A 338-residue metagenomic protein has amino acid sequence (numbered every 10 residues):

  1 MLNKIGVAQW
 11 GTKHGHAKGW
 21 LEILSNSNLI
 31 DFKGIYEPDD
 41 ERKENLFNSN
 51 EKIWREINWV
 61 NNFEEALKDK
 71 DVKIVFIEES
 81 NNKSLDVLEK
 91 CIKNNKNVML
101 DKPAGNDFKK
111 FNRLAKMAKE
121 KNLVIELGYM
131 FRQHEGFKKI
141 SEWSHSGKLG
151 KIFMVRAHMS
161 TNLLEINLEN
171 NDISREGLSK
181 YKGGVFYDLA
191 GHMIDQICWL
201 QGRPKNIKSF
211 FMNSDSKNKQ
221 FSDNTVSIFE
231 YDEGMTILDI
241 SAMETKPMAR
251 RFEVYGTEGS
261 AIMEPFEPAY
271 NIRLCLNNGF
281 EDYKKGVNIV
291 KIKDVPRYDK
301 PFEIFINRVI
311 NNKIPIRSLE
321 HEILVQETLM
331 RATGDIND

Functional and structural regions predicted by a protein language model:
M1-I53, I306: N-terminal Rossmann-like dinucleotide-binding module
M1-K4, I74-F76, I304-D338: C-terminal helix-rich "cap/oligomerization" subdomain common to oxidoreductases
M1-N3, D188, I194-A269, D299-K313 (+1 more regions): Contiguous beta-strand/loop segments that form the cofactor/metal-binding neighborhood of enzyme cores
G15, F131-F210, D215-N218: Predominantly a Rossmann-like dinucleotide-binding segment in NAD(P)-dependent oxidoreductases
R55-M117: Beta-loop-alpha module in the N-terminal Rossmann-like domain of NAD(P)-dependent dehydrogenases, especially those
L100, I125-L127, R156, M263: Hydrophobic residues in well-ordered beta-strands that form the structural core
R113-F131, K151-F153: Rossmann-fold dehydrogenase core element
M130, I166, E253-E320: C-terminal glycine/acidic-rich active-site capping loop/insertion
